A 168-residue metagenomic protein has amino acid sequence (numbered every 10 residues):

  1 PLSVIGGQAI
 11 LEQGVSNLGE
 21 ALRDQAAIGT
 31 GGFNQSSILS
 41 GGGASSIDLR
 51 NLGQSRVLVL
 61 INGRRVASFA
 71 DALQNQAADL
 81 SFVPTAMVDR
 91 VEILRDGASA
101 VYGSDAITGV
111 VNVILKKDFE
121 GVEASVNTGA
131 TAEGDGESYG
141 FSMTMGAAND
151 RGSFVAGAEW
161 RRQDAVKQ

Functional and structural regions predicted by a protein language model:
P1-S46, R64-D79, R90-S99, G129: Periplasmic N-terminal accessory/gating domains of Gram-negative outer-membrane beta-barrel systems
S40, S104, G134-S138: Transmembrane beta-barrel outer-membrane domains
S45, G109, E120, Y139-M143 (+1 more regions): Hydrophobic, lipid-facing positions within transmembrane beta-strands of outer-membrane proteins
R50, L94, I114, S125 (+2 more regions): Transmembrane beta-barrel domains of outer membrane proteins
V57, D118-V122, D150-F154: Outer-envelope beta-barrel architecture signal
V66, S81-N127: A beta-strand signature from Gram-negative outer-membrane beta-barrel systems, especially the internal plug domain
F119-A147: Short strand-turn segments of transmembrane beta-barrel domains in outer membranes, especially the first one or two
N127, R151-Q168: Periplasmic-side early beta-strands and strand-to-turn transitions of outer-membrane beta-barrels
